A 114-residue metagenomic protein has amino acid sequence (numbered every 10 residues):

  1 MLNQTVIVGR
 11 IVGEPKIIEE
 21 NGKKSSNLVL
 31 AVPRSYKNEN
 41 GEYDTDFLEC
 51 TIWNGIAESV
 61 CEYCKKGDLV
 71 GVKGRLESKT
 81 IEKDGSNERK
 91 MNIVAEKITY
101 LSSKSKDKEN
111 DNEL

Functional and structural regions predicted by a protein language model:
M1-N3, P15-K24, K37-Y43, E58 (+3 more regions): Acidic, gly/ser/pro-rich intrinsically disordered tails
T5-G13, L30, K66-E77, A95-I98: OB-fold and OB-like beta-barrel modules that bind single-stranded nucleic acids
I7, I11, I17-I18, I52 (+4 more regions): Weak global preference for isoleucine
N27-V32, E49-I52, N92-V94: Short, acidic/hydrophobic/Gly-rich beta-strand patch recurrent on exposed beta strands that often constitutes part
A31-K37, I81: A generic structural motif
T45-F47: Short, solvent-exposed beta-strand edge segments and adjacent coil->beta transition regions
C50-E88: Beta-rich strand-turn-strand
